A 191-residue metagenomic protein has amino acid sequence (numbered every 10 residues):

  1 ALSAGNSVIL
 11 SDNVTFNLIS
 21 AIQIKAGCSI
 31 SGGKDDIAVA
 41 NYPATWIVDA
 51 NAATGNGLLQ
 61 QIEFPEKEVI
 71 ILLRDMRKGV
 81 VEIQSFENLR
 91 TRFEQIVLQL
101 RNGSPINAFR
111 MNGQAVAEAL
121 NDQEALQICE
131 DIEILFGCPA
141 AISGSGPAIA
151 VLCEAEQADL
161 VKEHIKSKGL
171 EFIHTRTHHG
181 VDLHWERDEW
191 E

Functional and structural regions predicted by a protein language model:
A1-G55: Gly/Ser-rich oxyanion-binding loop with an adjacent helix/lid that shapes the negatively charged ligand pocket
N6, L10, I19, Q23-G27 (+6 more regions): Structural signal for hydrophobic packing residues in well-ordered secondary-structure cores of soluble enzyme domains
A38-A40, E63, A141: Well-ordered beta-strand positions
A40-N41, L72-D75, S143-G144: Short beta-strand segments
T45-K67, L73-R74: Phosphate-rich cofactor/ligand-interacting catalytic cores and adjacent structured alpha/beta frameworks
T54-G55, M76-V81, A158: Short, acidic Gly/Pro/Ser/Thr-rich loop/turn segments
I62-Q123, E130, I134: Acyltransferase
N102-E191: Glycine-rich, charge-dense phosphate/pyrophosphate-binding loop(s) and the adjacent flexible "lid"/catalytic subdomain
